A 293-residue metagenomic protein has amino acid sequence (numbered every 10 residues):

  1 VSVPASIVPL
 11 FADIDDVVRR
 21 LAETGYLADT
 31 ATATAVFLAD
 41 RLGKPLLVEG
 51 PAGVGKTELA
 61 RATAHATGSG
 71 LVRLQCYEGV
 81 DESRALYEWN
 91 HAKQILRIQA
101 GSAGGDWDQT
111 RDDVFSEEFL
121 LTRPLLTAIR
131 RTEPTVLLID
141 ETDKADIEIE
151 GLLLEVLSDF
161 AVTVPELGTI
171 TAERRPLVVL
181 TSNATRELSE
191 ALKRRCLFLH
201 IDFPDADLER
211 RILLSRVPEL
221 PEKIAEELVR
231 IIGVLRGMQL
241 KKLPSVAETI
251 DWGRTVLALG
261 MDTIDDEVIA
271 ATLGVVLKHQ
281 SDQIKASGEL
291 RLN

Functional and structural regions predicted by a protein language model:
V1-N293: C-terminal regulatory/interaction module of P-loop NTP-utilizing enzymes
